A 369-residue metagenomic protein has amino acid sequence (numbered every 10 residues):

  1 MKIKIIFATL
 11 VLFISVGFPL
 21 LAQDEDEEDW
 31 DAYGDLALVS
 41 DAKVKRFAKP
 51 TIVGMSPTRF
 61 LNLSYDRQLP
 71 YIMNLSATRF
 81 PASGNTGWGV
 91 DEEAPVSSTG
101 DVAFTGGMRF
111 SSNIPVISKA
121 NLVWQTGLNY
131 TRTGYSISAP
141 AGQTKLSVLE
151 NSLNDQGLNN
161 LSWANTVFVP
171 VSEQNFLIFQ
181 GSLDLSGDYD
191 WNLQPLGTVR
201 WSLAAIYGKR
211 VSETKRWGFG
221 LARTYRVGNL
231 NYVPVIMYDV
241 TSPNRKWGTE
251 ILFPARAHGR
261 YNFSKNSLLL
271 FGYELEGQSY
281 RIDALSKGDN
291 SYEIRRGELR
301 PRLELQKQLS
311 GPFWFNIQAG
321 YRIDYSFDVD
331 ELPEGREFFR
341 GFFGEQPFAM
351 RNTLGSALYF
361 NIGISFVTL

Functional and structural regions predicted by a protein language model:
M1-M55, L332-F338, R351, T368-L369: Cleavable N-terminal export/targeting peptides
D24-L193, R200-A204, R210, Y292-R295 (+1 more regions): Transmembrane beta-barrel domains of bacterial outer-membrane proteins
Y65-Y71, L128-S136, L183-Y189, R223-V227 (+5 more regions): Transmembrane beta-strands of outer-membrane beta-barrel pores
A77-P81, I137, Q143-T144, L252-E334 (+1 more regions): Outer-membrane beta-barrel translocator/channel fold
I114-A120, V169-E173, K209-E213, S242-N244 (+3 more regions): Outer-membrane beta-barrel strand-turn architecture
K119-W124, E173-F179, T214-F219, R245-G248 (+3 more regions): Repeated loop/turn-to-beta-strand initiation elements of outer-membrane beta-barrel proteins
W191-G197, R223-V233, K246-A257, Y261-F263 (+1 more regions): Solvent-exposed loop/turn segments connecting transmembrane beta-strands in outer-membrane beta-barrel proteins
V235-D239, L305, T353-L369: Outer-membrane beta-barrel "beta-signal"
